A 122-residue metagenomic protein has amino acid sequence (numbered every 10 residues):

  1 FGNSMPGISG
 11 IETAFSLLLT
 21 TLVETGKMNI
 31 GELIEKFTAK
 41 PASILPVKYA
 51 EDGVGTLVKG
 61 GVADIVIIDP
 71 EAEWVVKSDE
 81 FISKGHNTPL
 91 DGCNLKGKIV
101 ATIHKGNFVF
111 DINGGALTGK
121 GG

Functional and structural regions predicted by a protein language model:
F1-A72: His/Asp/Glu-enriched, well-ordered alpha-helical/loop segment that forms or immediately abuts the divalent-metal
N3, K59-G121: C-terminal cap of metal-dependent C-N hydrolases
